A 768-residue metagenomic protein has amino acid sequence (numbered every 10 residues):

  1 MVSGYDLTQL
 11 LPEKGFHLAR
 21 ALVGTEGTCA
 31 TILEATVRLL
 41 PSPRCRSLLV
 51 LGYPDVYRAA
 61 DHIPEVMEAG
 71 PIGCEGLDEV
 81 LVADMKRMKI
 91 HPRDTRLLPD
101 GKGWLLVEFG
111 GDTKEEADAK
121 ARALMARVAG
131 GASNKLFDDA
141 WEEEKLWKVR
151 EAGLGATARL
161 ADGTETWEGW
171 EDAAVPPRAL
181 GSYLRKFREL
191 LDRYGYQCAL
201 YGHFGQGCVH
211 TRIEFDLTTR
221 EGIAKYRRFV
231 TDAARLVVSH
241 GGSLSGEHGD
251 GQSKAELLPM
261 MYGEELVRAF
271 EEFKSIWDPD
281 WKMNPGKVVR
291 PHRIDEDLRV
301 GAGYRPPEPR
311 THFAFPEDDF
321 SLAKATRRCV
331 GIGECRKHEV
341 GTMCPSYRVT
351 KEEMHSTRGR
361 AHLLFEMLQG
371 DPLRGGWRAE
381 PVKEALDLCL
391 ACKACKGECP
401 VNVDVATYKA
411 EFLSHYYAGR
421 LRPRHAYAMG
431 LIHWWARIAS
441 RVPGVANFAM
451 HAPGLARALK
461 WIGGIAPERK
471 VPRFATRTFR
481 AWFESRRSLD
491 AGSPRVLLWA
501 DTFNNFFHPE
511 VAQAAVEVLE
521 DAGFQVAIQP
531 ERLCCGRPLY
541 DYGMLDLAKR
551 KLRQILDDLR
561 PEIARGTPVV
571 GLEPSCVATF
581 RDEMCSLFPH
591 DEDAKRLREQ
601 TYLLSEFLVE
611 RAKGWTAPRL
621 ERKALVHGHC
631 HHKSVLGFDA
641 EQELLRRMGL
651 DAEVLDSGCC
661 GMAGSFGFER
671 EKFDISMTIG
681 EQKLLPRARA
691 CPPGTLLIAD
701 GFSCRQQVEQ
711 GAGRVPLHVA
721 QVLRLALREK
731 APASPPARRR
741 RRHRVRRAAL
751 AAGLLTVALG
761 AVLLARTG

Functional and structural regions predicted by a protein language model:
M1-G202, G207-G246, D250-E339, P345-S346: Noncatalytic alpha-helical scaffold of FAD-dependent oxidoreductases
P43-L49, K102-G110, T164-V175, H210-T218 (+7 more regions): Glycine- and acidic
C45-L49, E168-W170, L217-G222, Q252-M261 (+11 more regions): Short beta-alpha connecting loops at secondary-structure transitions that line or flank enzyme active sites
L77, L136-D139, A158-D162, E247-G249 (+9 more regions): Short coil/turn segments at secondary-structure boundaries
K120-R122, N134-F137, E144-L200, E221-A234 (+5 more regions): Non-catalytic terminal/interface segments that mediate subunit docking, oligomerization, and allosteric communication
A255-G263, E272, I276, L386-R420: Repeat-solenoid scaffold signature
D278, P285, A406-G768: Iron-sulfur cluster-binding electron-transfer modules in prokaryotic oxidoreductases
P285-K287, R328-E366, A394-L413, G701-S703 (+1 more regions): Iron-sulfur cluster-binding cysteine motifs and their immediate structural context in ferredoxin-like electron-transfer
